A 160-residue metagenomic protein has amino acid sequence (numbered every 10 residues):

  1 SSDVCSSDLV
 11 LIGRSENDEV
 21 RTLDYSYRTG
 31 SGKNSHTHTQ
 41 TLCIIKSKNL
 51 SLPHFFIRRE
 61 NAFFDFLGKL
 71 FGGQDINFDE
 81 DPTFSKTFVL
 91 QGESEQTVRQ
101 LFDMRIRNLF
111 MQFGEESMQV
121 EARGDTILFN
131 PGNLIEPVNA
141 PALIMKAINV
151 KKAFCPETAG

Functional and structural regions predicted by a protein language model:
S2-G160: Charged, low-complexity intrinsically disordered regions
